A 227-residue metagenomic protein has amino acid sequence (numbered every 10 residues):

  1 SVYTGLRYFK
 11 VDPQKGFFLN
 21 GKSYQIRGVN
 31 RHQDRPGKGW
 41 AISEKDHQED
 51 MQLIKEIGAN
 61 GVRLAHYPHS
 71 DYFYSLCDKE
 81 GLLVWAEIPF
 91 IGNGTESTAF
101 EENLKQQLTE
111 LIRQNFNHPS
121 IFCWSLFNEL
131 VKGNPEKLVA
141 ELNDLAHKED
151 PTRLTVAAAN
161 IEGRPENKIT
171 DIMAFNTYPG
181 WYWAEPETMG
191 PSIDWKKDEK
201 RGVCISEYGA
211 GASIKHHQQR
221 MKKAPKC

Functional and structural regions predicted by a protein language model:
S1-E56, S75, K79, L154-V156: N-terminal carbohydrate-binding accessory modules
M51-I54, G61-C227: Substrate-binding/catalytic cleft of secreted carbohydrate-active enzymes, primarily glycoside hydrolases
